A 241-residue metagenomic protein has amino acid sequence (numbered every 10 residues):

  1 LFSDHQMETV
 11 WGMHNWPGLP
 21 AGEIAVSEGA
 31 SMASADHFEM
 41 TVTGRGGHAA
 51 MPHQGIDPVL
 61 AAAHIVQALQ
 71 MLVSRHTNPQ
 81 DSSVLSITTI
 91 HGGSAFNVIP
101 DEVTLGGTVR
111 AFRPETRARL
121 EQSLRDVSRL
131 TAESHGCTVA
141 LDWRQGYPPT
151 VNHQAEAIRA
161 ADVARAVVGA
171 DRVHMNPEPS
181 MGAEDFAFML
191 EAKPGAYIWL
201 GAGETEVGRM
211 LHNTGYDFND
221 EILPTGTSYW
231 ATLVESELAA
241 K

Functional and structural regions predicted by a protein language model:
L1-T89, S94-P100, A183-E184: Histidine/acidic-residue-rich, glycine-tolerant segments that coordinate divalent metal ions
L60-K241: Metal-dependent amide/peptide-bond hydrolase catalytic core, centered on the "pita-bread" metallohydrolase fold
